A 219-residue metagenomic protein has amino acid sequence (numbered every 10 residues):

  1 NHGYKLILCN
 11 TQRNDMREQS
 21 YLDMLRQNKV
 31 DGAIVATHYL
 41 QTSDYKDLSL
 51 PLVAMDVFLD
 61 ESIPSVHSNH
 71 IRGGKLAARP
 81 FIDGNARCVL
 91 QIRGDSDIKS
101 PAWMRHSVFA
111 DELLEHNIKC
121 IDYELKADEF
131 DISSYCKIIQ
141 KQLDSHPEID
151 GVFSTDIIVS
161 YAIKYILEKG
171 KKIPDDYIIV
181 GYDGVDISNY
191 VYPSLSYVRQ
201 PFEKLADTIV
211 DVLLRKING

Functional and structural regions predicted by a protein language model:
N1-M24, N28-D31, S107: Amphipathic helical "hinge" segments at domain boundaries
L8-R17, V66-L76, I92-I138, F153-S160 (+2 more regions): Hinge/beta->alpha junction and helix N-cap segments in small-molecule ligand-binding domains
R13, A36-L76, D183-L195: Flexible loop/hinge segments that line or gate small-molecule binding clefts
D15-K29, S133-E148: Short, well-structured alpha-helical segments in soluble
L22-L25, K29-A36, L90-R93, L125 (+2 more regions): Periplasmic-binding protein-like
C88, C120-D122, I173-I178: Short acidic capping loops at alpha-helix termini that bridge into adjacent secondary structure
Q140-F153, I157-G219: Flexible loop/turn connectors
